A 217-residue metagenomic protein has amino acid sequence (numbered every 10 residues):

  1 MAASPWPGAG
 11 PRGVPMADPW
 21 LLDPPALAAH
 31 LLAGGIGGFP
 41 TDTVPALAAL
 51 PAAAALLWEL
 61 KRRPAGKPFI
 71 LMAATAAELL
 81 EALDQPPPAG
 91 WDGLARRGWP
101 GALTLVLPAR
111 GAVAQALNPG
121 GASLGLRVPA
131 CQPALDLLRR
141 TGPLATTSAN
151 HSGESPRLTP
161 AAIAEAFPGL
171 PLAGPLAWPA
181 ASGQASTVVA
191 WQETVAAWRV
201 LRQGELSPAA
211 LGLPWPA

Functional and structural regions predicted by a protein language model:
A2-A217: Active-site-adjacent structural elements in enzyme catalytic cores
